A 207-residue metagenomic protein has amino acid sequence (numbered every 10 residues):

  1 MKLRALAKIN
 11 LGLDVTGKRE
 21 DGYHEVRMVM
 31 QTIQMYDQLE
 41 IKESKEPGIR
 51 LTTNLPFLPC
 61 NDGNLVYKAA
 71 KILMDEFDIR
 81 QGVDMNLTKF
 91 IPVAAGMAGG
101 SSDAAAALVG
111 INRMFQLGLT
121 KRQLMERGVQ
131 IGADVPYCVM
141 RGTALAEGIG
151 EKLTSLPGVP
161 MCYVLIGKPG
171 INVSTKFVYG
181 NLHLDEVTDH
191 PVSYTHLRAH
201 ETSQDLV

Functional and structural regions predicted by a protein language model:
M1-A95, R113-R122, I131, V159 (+1 more regions): ATP-binding N-lobe of GHMP and related small-molecule kinases
L13, K18, M97-S101, A133 (+2 more regions): Gly/Ser/Thr-rich helix-start
S101-M114: Short, small-residue alpha-helix embedded
G118-V173: Alpha/beta catalytic cores of group-transfer enzymes, especially the acyltransferase/condensing modules of polyketide
G170-S193: A short core secondary-structure module
T195-T202: Conserved small/polar residues in nucleotide/adenosyl-binding loops
